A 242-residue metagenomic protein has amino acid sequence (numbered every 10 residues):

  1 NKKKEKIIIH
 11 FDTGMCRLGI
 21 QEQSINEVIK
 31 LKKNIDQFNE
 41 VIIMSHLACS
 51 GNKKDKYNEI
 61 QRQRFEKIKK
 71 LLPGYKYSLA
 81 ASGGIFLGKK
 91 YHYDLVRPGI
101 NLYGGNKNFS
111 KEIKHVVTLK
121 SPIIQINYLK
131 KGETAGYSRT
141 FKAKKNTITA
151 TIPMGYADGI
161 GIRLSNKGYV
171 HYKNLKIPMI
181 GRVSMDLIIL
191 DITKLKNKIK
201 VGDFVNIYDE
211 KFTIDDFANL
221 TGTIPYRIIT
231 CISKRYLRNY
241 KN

Functional and structural regions predicted by a protein language model:
K3-K6, F11-P122, I126-K130: Active-site loop/helix belt of alpha/beta enzymes
Y128-N242: C-terminal accessory subdomain/extension
